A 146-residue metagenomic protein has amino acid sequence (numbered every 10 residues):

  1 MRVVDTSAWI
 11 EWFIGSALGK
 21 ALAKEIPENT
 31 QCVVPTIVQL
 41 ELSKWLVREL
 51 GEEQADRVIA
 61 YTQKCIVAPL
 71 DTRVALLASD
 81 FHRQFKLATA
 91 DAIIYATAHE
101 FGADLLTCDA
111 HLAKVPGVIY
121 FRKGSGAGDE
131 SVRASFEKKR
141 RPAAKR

Functional and structural regions predicted by a protein language model:
M1-V34, L46-I59, G126-R146: Short, well-structured N-terminal submotif of metal-dependent ribonuclease cores
W9-I10, Q39, A75, L112-A113: A generic structural signal for short hydrophobic patches within well-formed alpha-helices
G19, Q39, A55-V58, D71 (+1 more regions): A general structural signal for well-ordered alpha-helical segments in protein cores
E28-N29, Y61-C65, Q84, F101 (+1 more regions): Structured helix-beta-strand junction loops
V33, A68, I119-F121: General small-molecule cofactor/ligand-binding pocket signal
V67-C108, K139-A143: Active-site neighborhoods of divalent-metal-dependent phosphate/nucleic-acid chemistry enzymes
Y95, H99-R146: Acidic, PIN/NYN-like endoribonuclease modules and their adjacent C-terminal/linker elements
